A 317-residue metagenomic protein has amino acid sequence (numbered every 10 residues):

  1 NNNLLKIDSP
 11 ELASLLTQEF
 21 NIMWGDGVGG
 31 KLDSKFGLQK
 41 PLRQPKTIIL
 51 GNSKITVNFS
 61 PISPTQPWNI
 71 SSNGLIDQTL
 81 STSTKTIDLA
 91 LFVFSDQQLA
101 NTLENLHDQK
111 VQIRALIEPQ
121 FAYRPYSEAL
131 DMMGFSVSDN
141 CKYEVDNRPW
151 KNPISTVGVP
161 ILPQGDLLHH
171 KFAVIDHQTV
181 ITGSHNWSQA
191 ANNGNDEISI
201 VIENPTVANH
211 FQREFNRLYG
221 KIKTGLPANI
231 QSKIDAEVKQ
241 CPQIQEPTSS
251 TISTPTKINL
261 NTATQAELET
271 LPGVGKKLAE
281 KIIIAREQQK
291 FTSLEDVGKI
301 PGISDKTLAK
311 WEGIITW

Functional and structural regions predicted by a protein language model:
N1-T256: Charged, low-complexity intrinsically disordered terminal segments
Q245-G273: Acidic, Ser/Thr/Pro/Gly-enriched interdomain connector segments
A266, L294-E295: Residues within the helices of the helix-turn-helix
L271, L294, I300: Acidic-histidine catalytic/liganding microenvironments
G275-K276, S304: Small-residue hinge/turn detector
K277-K281: Pre-recognition alpha-helix immediately N-terminal to the DNA-recognition helix within helix-turn-helix or winged-helix
I283-I284, Q288, G298-W317: Alpha-helical interaction/regulatory segments in DNA maintenance proteins
